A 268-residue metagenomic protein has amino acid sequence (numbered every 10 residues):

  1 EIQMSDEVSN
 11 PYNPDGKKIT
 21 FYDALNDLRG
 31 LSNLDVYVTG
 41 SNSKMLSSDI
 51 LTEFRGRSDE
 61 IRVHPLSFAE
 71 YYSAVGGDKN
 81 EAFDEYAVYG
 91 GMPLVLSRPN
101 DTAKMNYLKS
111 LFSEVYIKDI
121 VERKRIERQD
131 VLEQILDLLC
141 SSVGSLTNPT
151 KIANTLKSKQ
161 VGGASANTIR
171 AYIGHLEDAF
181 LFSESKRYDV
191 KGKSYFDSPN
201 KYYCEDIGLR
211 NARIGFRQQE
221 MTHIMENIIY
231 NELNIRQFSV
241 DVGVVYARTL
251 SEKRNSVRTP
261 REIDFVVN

Functional and structural regions predicted by a protein language model:
I2-Y37: Conserved Walker B catalytic segment
D6-S9, D49-I50, V75, P99 (+1 more regions): Short, flexible helix/strand-to-coil boundary loops that buttress conserved ligand/catalytic motifs in alpha/beta
N10, F21-D27, L51-G56, G76-G77 (+1 more regions): Short, glycine/charged-enriched secondary-structure capping and boundary segments
Y22-N26, S47-S48, D189-V190, E262: A generic local structural motif
N33, S41-S43, S47-L146: Interdomain motor-coupling "hinge/lid" segment immediately C-terminal to the ATP-binding subdomain of NTP-driven enzymes
Y37, D59-I61, Y203, V245: Hydrophobic/aromatic beta-strand patches that form the interior of the parallel beta-sheet core in alpha/beta enzyme
D101-V267: Accessory nucleic acid-recognition modules appended to NTPase machines
